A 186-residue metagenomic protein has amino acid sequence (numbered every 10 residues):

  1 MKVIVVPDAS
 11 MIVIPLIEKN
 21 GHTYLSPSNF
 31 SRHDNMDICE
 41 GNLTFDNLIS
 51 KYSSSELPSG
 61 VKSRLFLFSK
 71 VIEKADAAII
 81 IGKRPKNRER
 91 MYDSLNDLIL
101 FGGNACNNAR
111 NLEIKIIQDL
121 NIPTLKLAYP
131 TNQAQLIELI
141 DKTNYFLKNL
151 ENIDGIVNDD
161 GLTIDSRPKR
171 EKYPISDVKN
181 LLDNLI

Functional and structural regions predicted by a protein language model:
M1-I186: An N-terminal assembly and electron-transfer interface module characteristic of large anaerobic redox and radical
